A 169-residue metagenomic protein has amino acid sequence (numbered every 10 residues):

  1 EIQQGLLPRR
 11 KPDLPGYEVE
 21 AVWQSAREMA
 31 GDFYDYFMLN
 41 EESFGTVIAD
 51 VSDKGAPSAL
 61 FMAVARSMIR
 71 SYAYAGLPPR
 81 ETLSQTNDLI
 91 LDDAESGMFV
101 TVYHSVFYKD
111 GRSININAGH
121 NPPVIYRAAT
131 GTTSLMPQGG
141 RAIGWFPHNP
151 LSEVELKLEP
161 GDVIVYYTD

Functional and structural regions predicted by a protein language model:
E1-V165: … and, occasionally, acidic/histidine-rich disordered N-termini of signaling adaptors
